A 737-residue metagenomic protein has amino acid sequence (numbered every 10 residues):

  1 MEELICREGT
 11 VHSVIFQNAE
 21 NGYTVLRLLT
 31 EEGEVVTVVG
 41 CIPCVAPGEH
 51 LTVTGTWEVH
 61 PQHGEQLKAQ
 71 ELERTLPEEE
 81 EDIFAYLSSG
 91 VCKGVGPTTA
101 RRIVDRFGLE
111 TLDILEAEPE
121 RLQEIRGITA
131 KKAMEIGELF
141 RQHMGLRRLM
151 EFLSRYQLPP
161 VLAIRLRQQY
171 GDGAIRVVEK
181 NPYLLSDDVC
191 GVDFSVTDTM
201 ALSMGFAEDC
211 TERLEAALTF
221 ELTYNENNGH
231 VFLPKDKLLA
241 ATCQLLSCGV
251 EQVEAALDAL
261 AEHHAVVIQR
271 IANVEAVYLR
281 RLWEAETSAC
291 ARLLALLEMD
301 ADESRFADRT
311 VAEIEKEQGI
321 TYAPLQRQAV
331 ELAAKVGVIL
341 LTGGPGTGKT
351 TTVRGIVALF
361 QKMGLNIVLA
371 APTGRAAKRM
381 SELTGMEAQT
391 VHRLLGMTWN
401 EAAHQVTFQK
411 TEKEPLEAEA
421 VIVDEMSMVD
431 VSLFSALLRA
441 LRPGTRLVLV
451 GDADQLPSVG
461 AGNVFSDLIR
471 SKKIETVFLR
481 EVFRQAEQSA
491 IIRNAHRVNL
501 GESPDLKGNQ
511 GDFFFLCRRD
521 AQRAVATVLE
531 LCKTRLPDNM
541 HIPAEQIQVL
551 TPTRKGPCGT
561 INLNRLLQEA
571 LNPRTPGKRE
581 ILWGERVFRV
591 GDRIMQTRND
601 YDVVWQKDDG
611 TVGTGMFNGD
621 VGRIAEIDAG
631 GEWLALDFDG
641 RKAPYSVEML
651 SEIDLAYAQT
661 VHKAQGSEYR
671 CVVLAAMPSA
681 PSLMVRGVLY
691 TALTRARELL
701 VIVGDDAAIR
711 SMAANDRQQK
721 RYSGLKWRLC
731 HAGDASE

Functional and structural regions predicted by a protein language model:
M1-F306, E737: Accessory, non-ATPase domains that flank or precede helicase/AAA+ motor cores in DNA-metabolism machines
V14, V53, Q596, I624-I627 (+1 more regions): A generic structural signal for residues embedded in beta-strands
G48-H50, G591, G619: Loop/turn positions that initiate beta-strands
R270-P345, T351, V357: Pre-Walker A segment
G355, L359, M363-L365, A371-L383 (+8 more regions): Conserved helicase motor core of SF1/SF2 NTP-dependent helicases
A453-G615, A625, A732: Conserved helicase motor core of P-loop NTPases
L500, N618-E737: C-terminal accessory regions
